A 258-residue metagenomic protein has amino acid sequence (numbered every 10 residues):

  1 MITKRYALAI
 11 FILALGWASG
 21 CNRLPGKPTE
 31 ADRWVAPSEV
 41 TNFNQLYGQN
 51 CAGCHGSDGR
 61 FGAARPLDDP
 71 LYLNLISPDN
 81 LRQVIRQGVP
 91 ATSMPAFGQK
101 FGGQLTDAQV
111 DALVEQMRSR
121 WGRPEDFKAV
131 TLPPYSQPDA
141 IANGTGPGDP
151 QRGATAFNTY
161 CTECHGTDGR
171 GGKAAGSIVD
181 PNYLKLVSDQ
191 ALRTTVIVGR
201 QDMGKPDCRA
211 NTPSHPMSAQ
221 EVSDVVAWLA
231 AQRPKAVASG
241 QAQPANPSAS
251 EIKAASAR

Functional and structural regions predicted by a protein language model:
M1-L8: Bacterial N-terminal signal peptides that target proteins for export
L8-A14: Sec-dependent N-terminal signal peptides
W17-G20: C-terminal motif of bacterial Sec signal peptides marking the signal peptidase cleavage site
N22-Q45, F127-A156, P244-R258: Electrostatic cytochrome c docking/interface patches
R33-W34, V40, N44, G56-R86 (+5 more regions): Gly/Gly-Pro-rich "capping" loops immediately C-terminal to redox-active cysteine motifs in periplasmic/lumenal
P37-T41, Q45-G48, L75, G103-D107 (+3 more regions): Short, solvent-exposed loop/helix junctions and linker helices that flank or host conserved functional motifs
F43, Y47-S57, L113, M117 (+3 more regions): The canonical Cys-X-X-Cys-His
G62-P70, Q87-T131, G172-V179, I197-Q232 (+1 more regions): Axial heme c-ligation environment in periplasmic c-type cytochrome domains
